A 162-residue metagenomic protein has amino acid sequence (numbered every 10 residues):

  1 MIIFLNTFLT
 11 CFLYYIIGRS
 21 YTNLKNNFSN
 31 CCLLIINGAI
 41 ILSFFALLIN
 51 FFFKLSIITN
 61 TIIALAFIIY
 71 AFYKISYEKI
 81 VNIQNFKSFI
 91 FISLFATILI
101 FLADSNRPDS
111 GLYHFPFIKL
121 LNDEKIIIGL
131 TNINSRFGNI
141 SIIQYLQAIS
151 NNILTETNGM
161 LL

Functional and structural regions predicted by a protein language model:
M1-I80: Membrane-embedded, hydrophobic transmembrane alpha-helices
I3, T7, L34, N85-S93 (+1 more regions): Residue-level signature of transmembrane alpha-helical entry/exit and packing/kink sites in multi-pass membrane
N6, N23-N30, N37, N50 (+8 more regions): Detector for Asparagine
Y70-A71, N85-D109: Transmembrane signal-anchor helices characteristic of membrane glycosylation enzymes that use polyprenol
I98-L162: Active-site lumenal/periplasmic loops and adjacent helix-entry segments of GT-C-fold, multi-pass membrane
